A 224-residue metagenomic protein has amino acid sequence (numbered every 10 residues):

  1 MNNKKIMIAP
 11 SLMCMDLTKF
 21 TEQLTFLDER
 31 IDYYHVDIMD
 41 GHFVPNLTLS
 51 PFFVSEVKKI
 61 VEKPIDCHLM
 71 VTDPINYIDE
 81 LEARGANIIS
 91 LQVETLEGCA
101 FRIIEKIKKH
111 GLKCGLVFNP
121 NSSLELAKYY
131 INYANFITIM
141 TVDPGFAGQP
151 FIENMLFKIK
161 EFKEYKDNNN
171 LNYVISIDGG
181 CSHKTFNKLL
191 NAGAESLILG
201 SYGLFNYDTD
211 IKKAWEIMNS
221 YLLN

Functional and structural regions predicted by a protein language model:
I6-S11, Y34-V36, V57, I65-L69 (+5 more regions): Hydrophobic faces of well-ordered beta-strands that scaffold small-molecule active sites in alpha/beta enzyme cores
F20, D37, L81, I137 (+4 more regions): Conserved, mostly hydrophobic/aromatic
Q23-L27, D73-A83, S122-Y133, G180-L197: Catalytic cores of alpha/beta
R30-D32, I60-K63, E82-I89, I107-G115 (+3 more regions): Glycine-enriched alpha-helix->loop->beta-strand junction motifs that scaffold or abut catalytic
H35-K106: N-terminal active-site wall of soluble small-molecule enzyme domains
D40-T48, F52, P120, K128-K160 (+3 more regions): Glycine/Thr-rich beta-alpha phosphate-binding loop at enzyme active sites
L47-C67, K106-G115, M155-I175, I217-N224: Alpha-helix-loop-beta-strand connector modules within alpha/beta enzyme cores
I89-E97, T138-P150, A192-A214: Glycine-rich phosphate-binding active-site loops on the catalytic face of alpha/beta enzymes
